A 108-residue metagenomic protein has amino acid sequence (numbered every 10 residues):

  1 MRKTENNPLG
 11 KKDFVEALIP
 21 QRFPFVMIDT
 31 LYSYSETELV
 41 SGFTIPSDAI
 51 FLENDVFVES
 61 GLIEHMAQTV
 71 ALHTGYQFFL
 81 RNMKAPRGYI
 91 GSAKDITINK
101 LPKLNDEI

Functional and structural regions predicted by a protein language model:
R2-E5: Extended beta-strand/beta-hairpin segments
N7-L9, T74-I108: Hydrophobic beta-strand-centered segment that forms part of the acyl-chain substrate-binding groove
L9-E16: Short Pro/Gly-enriched beta-strand edge/turn motifs at strand-loop
F23-V58: Catalytic strand-loop segment that frames the active site of acyl-thioester-processing enzymes
Y34-L39, A71, L101-K103: Short, conserved beta-turn/loop elements at beta-strand boundaries and strand-helix junctions
V58-N82: Active-site helix/loop of acyl-thioester processing domains in fatty-acid/polyketide metabolism, spanning hotdog-fold
